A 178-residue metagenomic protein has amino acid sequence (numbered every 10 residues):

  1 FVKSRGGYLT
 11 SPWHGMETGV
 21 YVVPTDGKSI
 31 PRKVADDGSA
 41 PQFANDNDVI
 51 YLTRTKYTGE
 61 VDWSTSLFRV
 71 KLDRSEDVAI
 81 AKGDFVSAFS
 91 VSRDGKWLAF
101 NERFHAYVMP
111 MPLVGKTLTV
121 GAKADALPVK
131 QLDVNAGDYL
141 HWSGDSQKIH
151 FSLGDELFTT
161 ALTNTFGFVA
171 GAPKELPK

Functional and structural regions predicted by a protein language model:
F1-Y21, T25, K33-A40, D48 (+6 more regions): A flexible loop/linker signature enriched in serine peptidases of the S9 family
P31, D77, A126-V129: Tryptophan-centered short beta-strand motifs
F43-A44, V91, W142: Residue-level recognition of a conserved intra-blade site in WD40 beta-propeller repeats
K71-D73, A124-D125: Short amphipathic beta-strand segments in non-cytosolic proteins
K123-D133, K178: A short helix->beta-strand "capping" segment at the edge of beta-propeller domains
A136-D138: Juxtamembrane proline-rich low-complexity "stalk" or linker regions positioned immediately after a signal peptide
